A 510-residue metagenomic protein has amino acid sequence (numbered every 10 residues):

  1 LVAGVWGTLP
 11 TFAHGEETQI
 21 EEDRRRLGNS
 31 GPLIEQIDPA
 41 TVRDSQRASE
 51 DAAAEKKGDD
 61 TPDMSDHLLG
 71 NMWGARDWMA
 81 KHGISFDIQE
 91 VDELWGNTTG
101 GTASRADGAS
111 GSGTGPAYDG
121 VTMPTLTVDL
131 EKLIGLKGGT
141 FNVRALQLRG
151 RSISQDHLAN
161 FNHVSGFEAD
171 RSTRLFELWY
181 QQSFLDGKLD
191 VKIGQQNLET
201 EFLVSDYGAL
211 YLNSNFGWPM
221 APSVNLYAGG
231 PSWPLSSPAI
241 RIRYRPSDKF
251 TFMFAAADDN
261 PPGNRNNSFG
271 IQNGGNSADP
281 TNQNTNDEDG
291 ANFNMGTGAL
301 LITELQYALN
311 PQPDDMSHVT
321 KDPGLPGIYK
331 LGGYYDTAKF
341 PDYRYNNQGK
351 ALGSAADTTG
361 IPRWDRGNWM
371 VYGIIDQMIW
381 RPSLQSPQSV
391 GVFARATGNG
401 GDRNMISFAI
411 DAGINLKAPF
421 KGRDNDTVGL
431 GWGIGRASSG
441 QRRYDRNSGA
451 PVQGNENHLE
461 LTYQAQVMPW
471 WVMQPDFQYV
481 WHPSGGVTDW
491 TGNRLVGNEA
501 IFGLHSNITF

Functional and structural regions predicted by a protein language model:
G7-E93, N97, A103, D107 (+1 more regions): N-terminal periplasmic/intermembrane-space "pro-region" immediately following the signal or transit peptide
G70-F86, V128-F141, L185-K188, K249 (+4 more regions): Short loop/turn motifs that connect adjacent beta-strands in outer-membrane beta-barrel proteins
I84-I88, K137-V143, L189-V191, I240 (+10 more regions): Transmembrane beta-strands of outer-membrane beta-barrel proteins
D92-G96, A145-R151, Q195-E199, A256-N260 (+8 more regions): Transmembrane beta-strands of outer-membrane beta-barrel pores
Y118-P262, N404-Y444: Outer membrane beta-barrel
S223-R381, P387-V390, A396-G398, L416: Signature for the C-terminal beta-barrel architecture of outer-membrane proteins
D289-N294, E304-Y307, G332-D365, R381 (+3 more regions): Outer membrane beta-barrel transmembrane domains
V496-F510: Outer-membrane beta-barrel "beta-signal"
